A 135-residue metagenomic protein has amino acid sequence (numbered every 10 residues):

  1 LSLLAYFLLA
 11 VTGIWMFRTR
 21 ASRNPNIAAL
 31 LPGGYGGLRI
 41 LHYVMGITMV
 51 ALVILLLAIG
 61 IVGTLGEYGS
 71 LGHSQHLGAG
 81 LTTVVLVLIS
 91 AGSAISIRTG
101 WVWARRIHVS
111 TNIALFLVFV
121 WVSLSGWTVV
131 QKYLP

Functional and structural regions predicted by a protein language model:
L1-P135: Membrane-embedded alpha-helical bundles that constitute the cytochrome b-like, heme-associated redox core of multi-pass
